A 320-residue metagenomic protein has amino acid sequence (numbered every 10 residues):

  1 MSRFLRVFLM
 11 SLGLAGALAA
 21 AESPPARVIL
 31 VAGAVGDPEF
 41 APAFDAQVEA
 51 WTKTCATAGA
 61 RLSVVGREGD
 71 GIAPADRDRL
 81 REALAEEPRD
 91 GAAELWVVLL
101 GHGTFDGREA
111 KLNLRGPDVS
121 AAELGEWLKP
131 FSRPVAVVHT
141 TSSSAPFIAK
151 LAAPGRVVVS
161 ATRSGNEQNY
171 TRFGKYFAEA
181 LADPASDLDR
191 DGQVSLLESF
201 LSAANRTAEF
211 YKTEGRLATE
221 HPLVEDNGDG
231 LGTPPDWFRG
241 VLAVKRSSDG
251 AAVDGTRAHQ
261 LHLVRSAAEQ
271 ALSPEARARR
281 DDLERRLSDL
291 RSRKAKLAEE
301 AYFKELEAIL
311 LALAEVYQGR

Functional and structural regions predicted by a protein language model:
F4-G13, A20-I29, A41, R216-R320: Disordered regulatory segments flanking catalytic cores
L18-W96, G103-L112, D118, A251-A271 (+1 more regions): Boundary/activation segment at the start of structured domains
G33-P42, G66-A73, E109-R115, A161-E167 (+3 more regions): Second-shell loop/turn segments in exported
G36, E49-A60, A85-R89, K129-R133 (+8 more regions): Sec-exported extracytoplasmic/periplasmic mature domains
D37-P42, I72-A75, F105-A110, A121-A122 (+4 more regions): Extracytoplasmic/secreted cell-surface and envelope-processing proteins
E49, A136-P234: Active-site-proximal C-terminal subdomain of hydrolase catalytic domains
A83-G116, F131-R172: Active-site microenvironments of hydrolase-like enzyme catalytic domains
S120-F131: Catalytic-core regions built around general acid/base machinery
